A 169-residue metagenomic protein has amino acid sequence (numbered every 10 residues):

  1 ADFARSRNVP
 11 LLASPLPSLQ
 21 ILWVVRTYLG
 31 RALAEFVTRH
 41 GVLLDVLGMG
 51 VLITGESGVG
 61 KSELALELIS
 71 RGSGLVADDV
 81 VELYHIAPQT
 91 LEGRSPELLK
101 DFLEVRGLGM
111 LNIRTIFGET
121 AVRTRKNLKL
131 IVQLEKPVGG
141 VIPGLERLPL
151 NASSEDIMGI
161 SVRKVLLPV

Functional and structural regions predicted by a protein language model:
A1-F36: Feature captures the catalytic cores and cofactor-binding loops of soluble hydro-lyases/lyases that act on carboxylate
P10, L128-V169: Conserved NTP phosphate-binding and transfer environment spanning the P-loop NTPase/kinase superfamily
R26-T27, T38, T54, V169: Domain-scale detector for complete catalytic domains at protein termini or as standalone homologs
G30, V37-R39, R114-E119: Glycine-rich, charged/polar anion/phosphate-binding loops that engage phosphate groups from diverse ligands
F36, L43, A121-R123: Replace "in large, NTP-powered and nucleic-acid-processing enzymes" with "in large, NTP-powered factors and other
G41-G48: Phosphate-binding P-loop
G48-V76: Glycine-rich phosphate-binding P-loop
A77-Q133: Conserved nucleotide-sensing/catalytic segment adjacent to the nucleotide-binding pocket in NTP-handling enzymes
